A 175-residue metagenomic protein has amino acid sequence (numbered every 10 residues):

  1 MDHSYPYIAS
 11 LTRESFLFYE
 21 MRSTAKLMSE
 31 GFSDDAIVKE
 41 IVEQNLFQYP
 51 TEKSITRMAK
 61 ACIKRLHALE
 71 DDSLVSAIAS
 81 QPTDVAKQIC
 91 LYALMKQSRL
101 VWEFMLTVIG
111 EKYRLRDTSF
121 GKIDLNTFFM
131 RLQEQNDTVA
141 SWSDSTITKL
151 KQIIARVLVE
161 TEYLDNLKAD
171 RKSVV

Functional and structural regions predicted by a protein language model:
M1-Q88: Eukaryotic partner-binding/assembly regions in large regulatory complexes
M21, V101-W102, K122: Short, leucine-enriched amphipathic alpha-helices that occur as contiguous helical runs
T51-E52, M130-L150: Short, positively charged loop/turn segments that connect secondary-structure elements
A59, I63, K151-R156: Short, hydrophobic-biased segments on the C-terminal half of alpha helices that form "recognition helices"
Q88-Y92, K96-T118: Positively charged, polyanion-binding regions of nucleic-acid-associated proteins
K122-M130: An amphipathic alpha-helix signature
V159-A169: A short, conserved structural fragment
V174: Conserved small/polar residues in nucleotide/adenosyl-binding loops
